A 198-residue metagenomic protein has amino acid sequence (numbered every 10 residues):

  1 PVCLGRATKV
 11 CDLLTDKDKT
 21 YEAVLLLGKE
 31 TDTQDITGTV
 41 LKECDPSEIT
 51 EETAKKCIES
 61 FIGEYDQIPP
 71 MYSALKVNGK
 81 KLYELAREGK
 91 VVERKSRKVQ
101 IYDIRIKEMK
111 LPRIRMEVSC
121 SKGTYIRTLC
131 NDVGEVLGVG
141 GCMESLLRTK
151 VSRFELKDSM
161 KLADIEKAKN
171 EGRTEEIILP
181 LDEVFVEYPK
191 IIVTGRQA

Functional and structural regions predicted by a protein language model:
P1, V91-G123, R127-G138: The conserved catalytic core of RNA pseudouridine synthases
P1-T15: Glycine/acidic-rich beta-strand-loop module
V2, A23, G79, L129: Residue-level signal for inorganic ion chemistry
L4-T8, E135, N170: Short Lys/Arg-rich amphipathic alpha-helical segments
L13-D66: Acidic, low-complexity central loop/insert segments
K17, E52, R113, E117 (+1 more regions): Accessory RNA 3′-end/elbow-binding domains used by RNA modification enzymes
A23-L25, I104, M116, L146: A structural signal for short, well-ordered beta-strand segments
Y72-S73, V77-D103: Extended alpha-helical targeting/anchoring segments, especially N-terminal organellar/secretory targeting helices
